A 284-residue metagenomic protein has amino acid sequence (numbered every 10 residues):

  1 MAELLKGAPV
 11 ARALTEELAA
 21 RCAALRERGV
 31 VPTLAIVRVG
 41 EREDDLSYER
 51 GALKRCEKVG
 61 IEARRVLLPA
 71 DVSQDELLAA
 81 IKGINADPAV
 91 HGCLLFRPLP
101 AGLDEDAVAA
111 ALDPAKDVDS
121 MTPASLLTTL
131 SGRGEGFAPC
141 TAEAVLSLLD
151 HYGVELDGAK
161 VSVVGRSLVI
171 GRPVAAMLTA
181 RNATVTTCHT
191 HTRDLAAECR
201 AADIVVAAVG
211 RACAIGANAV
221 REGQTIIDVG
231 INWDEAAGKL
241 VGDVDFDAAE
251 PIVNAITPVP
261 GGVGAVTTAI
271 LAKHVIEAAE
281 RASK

Functional and structural regions predicted by a protein language model:
M1-V30: Positively charged, low-complexity intrinsically disordered leader regions
A24-L34, G40-K58: N-terminal glycine-rich anion-binding loops that anchor highly charged ligand groups
V39-L53, G136-T225, V229, D234 (+1 more regions): Glycine-rich phosphate/diphosphate-binding loop of Rossmann-like nucleotide-binding domains
C56-A70, V185-T187: Short beta-strand elements in bilobed, periplasmic/extracellular small-molecule ligand-binding domains
E76-P88: Short, well-structured alpha-helical segments in soluble
G92-L156: Anion-binding alpha/beta catalytic cores of soluble intermediary-metabolism enzymes, centered on
L95-G102, G210-C213, I231-D234, G262: Short glycine-rich anion-binding loops that position phosphate/pyrophosphate groups of nucleotides and phosphorylated
D106-L126, G230-S283: Rossmann-fold NAD(P)-binding glycine/threonine-rich loop
